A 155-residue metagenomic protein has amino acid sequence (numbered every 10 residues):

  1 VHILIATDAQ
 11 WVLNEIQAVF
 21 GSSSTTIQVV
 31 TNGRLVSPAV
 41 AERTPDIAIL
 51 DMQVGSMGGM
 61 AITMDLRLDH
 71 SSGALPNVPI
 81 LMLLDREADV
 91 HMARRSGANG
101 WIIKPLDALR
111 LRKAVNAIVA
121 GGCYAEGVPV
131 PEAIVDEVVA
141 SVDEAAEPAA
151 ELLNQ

Functional and structural regions predicted by a protein language model:
V1-Q17, A48: Conserved acidic segment of CheY-like receiver
T31-I47: Acidic, metal-coordinating helix/loop segments flanking the phosphotransfer/catalytic sites of two-component signaling
D46, L50-L68: Conserved phosphotransfer microenvironments
D46, S71-P79: His-Asp phosphorelay/catalytic-motif detector in bacterial-type signaling
A48, W101-I102: Two-component signal transduction core modules
A61, M82-G100: Alpha4 helix (beta4-alpha4-beta5 surface) of REC/receiver domains from two-component response regulators
L106-N116: C-terminal output helix
G122-Q155: CheY-like receiver
